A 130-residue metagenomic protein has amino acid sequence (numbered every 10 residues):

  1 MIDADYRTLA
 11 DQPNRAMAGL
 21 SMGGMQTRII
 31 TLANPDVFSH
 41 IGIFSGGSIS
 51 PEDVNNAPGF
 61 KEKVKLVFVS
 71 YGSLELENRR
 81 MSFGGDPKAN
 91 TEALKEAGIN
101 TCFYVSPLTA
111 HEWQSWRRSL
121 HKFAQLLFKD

Functional and structural regions predicted by a protein language model:
M1-D130: Non-catalytic cap/lid and distal C-terminal segments of serine-dependent acyl enzymes
